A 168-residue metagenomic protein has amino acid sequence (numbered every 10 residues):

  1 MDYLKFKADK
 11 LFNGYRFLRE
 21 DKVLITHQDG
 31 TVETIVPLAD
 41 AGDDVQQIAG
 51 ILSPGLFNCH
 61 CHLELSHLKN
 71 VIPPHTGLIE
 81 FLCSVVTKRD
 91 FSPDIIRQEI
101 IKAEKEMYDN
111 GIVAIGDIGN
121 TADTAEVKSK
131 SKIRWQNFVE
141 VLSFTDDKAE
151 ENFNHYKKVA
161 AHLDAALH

Functional and structural regions predicted by a protein language model:
D2-A8, Q28, A39-E80, I101 (+1 more regions): Replace "His-x-His-based motif
F12-N13: Short solvent-exposed capping/turn motifs at the termini of beta-strands
F17-I25: A conserved glycine-rich beta-strand in the N-terminal activation segment of trypsin-fold
H62, N120, E140-F144: Active-site beta-loop-alpha junctions enriched in small/polar residues
H67-Q98, Q136-L142, H168: Active-site gating loops and adjacent loop-to-helix segments of metal-dependent hydrolytic enzymes
I95-E106, G119-D123, E151-K157: Short, acidic/polar
V113-A114: Short acidic/polar active-site loop segments enriched in Thr and Asp
A125-H168: Metal-coordinating catalytic core of metallo-dependent amide/deamination hydrolases
